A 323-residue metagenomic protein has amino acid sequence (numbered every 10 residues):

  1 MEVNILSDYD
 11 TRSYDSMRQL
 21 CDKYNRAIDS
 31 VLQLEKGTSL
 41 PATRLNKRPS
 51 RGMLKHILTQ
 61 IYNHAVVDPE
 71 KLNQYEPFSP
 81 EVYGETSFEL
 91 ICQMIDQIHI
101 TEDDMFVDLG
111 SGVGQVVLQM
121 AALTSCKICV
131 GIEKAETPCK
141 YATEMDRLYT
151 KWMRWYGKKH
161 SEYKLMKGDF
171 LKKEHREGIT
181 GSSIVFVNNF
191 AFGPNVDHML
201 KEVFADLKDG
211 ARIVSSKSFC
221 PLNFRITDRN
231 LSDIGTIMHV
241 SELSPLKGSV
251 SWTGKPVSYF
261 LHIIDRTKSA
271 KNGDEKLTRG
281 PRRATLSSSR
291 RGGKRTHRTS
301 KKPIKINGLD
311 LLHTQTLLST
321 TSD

Functional and structural regions predicted by a protein language model:
M1-E102: S-adenosyl-L-methionine
E102-G112: Conserved class I S-adenosyl-L-methionine
G114-K127: Conserved SAM-binding loop of SAM-dependent methyltransferases across substrates and taxa, primarily the Class I
I128-E133: Conserved SAM-binding motif I beta-strand of class I
K140-I179: S-adenosyl-L-methionine
L171, T180-N195: A short SAM/SAH-binding and catalytic strip from SAM-dependent methyltransferases
G193-K271: C-terminal substrate-binding/active-site "lid" region of AdoMet-derived donor-dependent transferases
Y259-D323: Long, low-complexity, Ser/Pro/Thr- and acidic-rich intrinsically disordered regulatory regions
